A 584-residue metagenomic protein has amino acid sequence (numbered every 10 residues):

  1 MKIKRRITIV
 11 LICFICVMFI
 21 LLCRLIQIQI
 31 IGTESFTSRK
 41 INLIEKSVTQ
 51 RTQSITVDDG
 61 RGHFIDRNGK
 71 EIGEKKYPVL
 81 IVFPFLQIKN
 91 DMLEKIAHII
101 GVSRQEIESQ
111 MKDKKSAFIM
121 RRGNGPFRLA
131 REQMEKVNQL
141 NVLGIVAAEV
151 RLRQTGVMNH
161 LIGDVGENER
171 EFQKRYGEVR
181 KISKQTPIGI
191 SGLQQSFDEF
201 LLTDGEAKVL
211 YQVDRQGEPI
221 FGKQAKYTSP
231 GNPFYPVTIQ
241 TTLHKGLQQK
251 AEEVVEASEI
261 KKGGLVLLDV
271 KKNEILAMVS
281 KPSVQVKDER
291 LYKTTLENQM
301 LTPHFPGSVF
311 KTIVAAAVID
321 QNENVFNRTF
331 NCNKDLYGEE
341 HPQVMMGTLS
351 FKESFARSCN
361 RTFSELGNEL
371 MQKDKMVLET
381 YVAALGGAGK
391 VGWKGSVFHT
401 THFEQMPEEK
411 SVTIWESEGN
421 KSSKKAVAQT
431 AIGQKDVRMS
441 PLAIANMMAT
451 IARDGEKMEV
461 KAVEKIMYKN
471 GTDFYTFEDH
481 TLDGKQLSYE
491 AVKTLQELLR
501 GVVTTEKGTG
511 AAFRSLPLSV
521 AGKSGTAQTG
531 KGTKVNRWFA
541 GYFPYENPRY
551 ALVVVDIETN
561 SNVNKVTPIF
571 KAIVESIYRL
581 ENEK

Functional and structural regions predicted by a protein language model:
M1-K287, E379-V382, I557-K584: Periplasmic/cell-envelope proteins involved in peptidoglycan metabolism and beta-lactam response
G60, D269-T302, G307, A316 (+2 more regions): Beta-lactam-recognizing serine transpeptidase/beta-lactamase-like catalytic domain environment
